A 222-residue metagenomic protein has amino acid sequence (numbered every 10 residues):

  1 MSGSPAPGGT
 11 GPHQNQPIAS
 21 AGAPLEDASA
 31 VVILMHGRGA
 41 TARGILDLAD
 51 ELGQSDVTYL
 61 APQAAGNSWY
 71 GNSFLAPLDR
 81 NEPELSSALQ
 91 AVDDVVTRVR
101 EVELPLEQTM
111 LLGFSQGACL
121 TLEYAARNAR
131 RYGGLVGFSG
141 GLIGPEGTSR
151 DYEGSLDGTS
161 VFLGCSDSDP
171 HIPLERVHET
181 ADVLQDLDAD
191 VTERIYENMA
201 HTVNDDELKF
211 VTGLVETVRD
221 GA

Functional and structural regions predicted by a protein language model:
S2-Q108: Serine-hydrolase catalytic machinery in alpha/beta-hydrolase-like enzymes
I45-L48, S149, P173-V183: Short alpha-helix in the alpha/beta-hydrolase fold that links the catalytic acid
G71-L78, G140-V161: Flexible "cap/lid" loop of the alpha/beta hydrolase fold
L112-G117, T121: Gly/Ala-rich beta-loop-alpha elbow adjacent to hydrolase catalytic centers
L120-Y124, E146: Hydrolases whose catalytic domains are alpha/beta-hydrolase-1, hotdog thioesterase, or metallo-beta-lactamase-like
R130-I143: A conserved short beta-strand
F162-C165, D169: Short beta-strand/loop motif that positions the catalytic acidic residue of the alpha/beta-hydrolase fold
E175-A222: C-terminal catalytic histidine-bearing segment of alpha/beta-hydrolase fold enzymes
